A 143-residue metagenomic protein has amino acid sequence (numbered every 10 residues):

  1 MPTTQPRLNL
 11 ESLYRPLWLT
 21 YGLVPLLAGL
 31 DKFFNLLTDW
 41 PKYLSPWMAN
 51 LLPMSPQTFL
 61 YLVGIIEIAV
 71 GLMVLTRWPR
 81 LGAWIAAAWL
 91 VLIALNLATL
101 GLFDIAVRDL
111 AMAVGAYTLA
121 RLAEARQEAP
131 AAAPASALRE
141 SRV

Functional and structural regions predicted by a protein language model:
M1-T38, N50-A69, L75-V143: Extended, low-polarity transmembrane helix blocks
D39-W47: Short Gly/aromatic-enriched secondary-structure transition segments
